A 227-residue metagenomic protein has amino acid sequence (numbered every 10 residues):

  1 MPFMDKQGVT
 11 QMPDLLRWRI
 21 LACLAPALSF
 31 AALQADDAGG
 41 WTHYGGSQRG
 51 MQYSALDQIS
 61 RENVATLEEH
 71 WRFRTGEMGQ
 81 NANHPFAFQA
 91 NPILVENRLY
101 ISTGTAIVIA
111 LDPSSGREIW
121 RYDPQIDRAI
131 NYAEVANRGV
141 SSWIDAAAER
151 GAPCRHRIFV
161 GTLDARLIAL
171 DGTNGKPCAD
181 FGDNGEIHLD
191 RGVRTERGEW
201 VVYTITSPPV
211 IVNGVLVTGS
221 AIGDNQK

Functional and structural regions predicted by a protein language model:
D5-A22: Bacterial N-terminal signal peptides that target proteins for export
R19-A31: Bacterial N-terminal signal peptides
D36-N83, R117-R128, K176-G198: Aromatic (tryptophan-biased) beta-strands that constitute blades/sheets of beta-rich domains
W41-G45, P85-T105, Y132-R166, V201-Q226: Repeat-blade elements of multi-bladed beta-propeller folds
G50-M51, V108-I109, A129, I168 (+1 more regions): Flexible loop/turn segments at secondary-structure boundaries
I59-E62, L111, L170: Hydrophobic/aromatic beta-strand positions that recur at structurally equivalent sites within the blades
T66, E96-R98, T105, S114-S115 (+4 more regions): Residue-level recognition of short loop/turn positions
T75-I93, G104-A106, A110-A147, R191 (+1 more regions): Blade-loop segments of beta-propeller domains
